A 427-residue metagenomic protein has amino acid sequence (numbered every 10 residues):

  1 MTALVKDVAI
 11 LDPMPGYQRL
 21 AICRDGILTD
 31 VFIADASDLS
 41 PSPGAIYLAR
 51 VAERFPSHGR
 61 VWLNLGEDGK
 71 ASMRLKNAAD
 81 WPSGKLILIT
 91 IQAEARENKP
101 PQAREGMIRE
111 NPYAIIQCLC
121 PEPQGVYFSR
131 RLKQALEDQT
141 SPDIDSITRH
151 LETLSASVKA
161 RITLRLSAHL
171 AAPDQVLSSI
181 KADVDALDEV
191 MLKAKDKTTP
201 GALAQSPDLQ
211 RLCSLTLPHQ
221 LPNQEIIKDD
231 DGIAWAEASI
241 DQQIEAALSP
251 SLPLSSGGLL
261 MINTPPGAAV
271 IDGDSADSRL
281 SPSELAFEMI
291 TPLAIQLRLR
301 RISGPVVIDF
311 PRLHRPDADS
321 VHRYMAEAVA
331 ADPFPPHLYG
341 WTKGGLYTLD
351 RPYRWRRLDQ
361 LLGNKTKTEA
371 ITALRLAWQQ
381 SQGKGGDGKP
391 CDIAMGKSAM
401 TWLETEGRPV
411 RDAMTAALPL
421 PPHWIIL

Functional and structural regions predicted by a protein language model:
M1-L427: Single-stranded RNA-binding surfaces
